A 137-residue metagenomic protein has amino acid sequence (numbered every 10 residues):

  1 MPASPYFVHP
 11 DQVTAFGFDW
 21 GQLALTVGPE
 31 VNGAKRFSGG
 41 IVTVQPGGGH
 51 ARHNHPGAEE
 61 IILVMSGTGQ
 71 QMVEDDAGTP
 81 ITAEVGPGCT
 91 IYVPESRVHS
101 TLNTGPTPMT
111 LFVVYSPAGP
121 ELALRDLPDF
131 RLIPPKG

Functional and structural regions predicted by a protein language model:
M1-F37, A51, A83, D126-G137: A short, N-terminal "cap"/entry segment at the start of jelly-roll beta-barrel domains of the cupin/DSBH fold
G28-P29, A51-P56, V73, T82-E84 (+1 more regions): Short histidine-centered beta-strand/loop micro-motifs that create catalytic or ligand/metal-coordination sites
N32-K35, Q45-G49, S66-Q70, P117-E121: Short, charged/polar surface micro-motifs in flexible loops or helix N-caps
G40-P56: Conserved short histidine dyad/triad with adjacent acidic residue
I41-V42, I61, Y92, T107-L122: A short hydrophobic beta-strand segment most commonly corresponding to one strand of the jelly-roll/cupin
G48, G57-A58, R97-V98, T107: A generic "binding-loop/recognition-motif" signal
E59-P87, R97: A short beta-strand-loop-beta hairpin characteristic of the jelly-roll/cupin
V85-T104, S116: Conserved metal-binding segment of the jelly-roll/cupin
